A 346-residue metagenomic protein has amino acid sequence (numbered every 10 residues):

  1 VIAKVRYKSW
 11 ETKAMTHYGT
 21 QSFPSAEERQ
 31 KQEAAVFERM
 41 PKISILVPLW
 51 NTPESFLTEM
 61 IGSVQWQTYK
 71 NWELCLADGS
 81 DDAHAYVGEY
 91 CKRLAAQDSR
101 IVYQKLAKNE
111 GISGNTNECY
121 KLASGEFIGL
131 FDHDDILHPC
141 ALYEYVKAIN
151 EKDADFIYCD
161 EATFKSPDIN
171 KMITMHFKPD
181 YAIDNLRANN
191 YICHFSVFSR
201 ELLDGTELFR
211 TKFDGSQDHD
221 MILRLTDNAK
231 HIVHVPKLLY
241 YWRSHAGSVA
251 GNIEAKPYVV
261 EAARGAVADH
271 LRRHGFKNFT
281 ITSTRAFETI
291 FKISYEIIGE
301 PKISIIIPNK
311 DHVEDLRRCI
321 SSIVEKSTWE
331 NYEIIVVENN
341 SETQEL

Functional and structural regions predicted by a protein language model:
I2-S63, A268-E325, E342: N-proximal low-complexity "stem/linker" segments adjacent to membrane-targeting elements
T58-G62, G88, N117, G125 (+3 more regions): Short alpha-helix within the catalytic core of nucleotide-sugar-dependent glycosyltransferases
Q65-K108, V324-L346: Acidic donor-binding segment of Leloir-type glycosyltransferases
D81, E110, D135-I136, E161 (+1 more regions): Acidic metal-phosphate-binding loop of nucleotide-sugar-dependent transferases
L106-A123: Glycine-rich, basic loop-to-helix element that forms the pyrophosphate-binding segment of sugar-nucleotide handling
I128: Short aromatic/hydrophobic "clamp" motif used to bind/position activated sugar donors
I136, C140-M172, H245: Conserved donor NDP-sugar-binding/catalytic core segment of glycosyltransferases
A182-A268: Conserved nucleotide-sugar donor-binding catalytic segment
